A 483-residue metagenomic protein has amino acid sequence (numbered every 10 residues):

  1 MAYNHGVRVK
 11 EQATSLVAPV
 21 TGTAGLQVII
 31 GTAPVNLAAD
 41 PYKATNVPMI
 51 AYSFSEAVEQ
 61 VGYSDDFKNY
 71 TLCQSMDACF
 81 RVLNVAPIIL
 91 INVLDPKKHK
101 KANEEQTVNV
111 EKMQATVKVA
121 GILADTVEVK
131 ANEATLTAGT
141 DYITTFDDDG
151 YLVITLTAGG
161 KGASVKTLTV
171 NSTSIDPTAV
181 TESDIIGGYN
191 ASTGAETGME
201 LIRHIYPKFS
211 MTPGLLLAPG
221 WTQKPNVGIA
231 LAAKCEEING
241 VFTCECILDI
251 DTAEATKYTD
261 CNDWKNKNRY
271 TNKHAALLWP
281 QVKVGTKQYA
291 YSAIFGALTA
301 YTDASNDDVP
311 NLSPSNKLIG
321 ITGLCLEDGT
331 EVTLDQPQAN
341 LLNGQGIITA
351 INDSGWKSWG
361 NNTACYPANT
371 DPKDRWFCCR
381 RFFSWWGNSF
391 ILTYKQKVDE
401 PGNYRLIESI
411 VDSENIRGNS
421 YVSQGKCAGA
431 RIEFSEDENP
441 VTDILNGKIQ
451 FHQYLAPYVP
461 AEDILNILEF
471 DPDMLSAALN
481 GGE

Functional and structural regions predicted by a protein language model:
A2-T45, M49-Y52, K68-P96, T126 (+3 more regions): A glycine- and small-residue-enriched flexible loop/hinge signal that marks low-structured segments
A44, V165, N446-Q450: A general secondary-structure signal for short beta-strands and their flanking turns/coil in non-transmembrane regions
N84-F146, S174-P177: Extended beta-strand solenoid/passenger and fiber regions
I88, H99-A102, N171-N190, C427-E483: Compositionally biased, low-complexity/repeat regions
V129, K166-V170: Short, well-structured beta-strand segments within conserved domains
T140-D141, T145-V165: A surface-exposed beta-strand-loop module
W376-D437: Acidic, low-complexity glycine/serine/threonine-rich segments
